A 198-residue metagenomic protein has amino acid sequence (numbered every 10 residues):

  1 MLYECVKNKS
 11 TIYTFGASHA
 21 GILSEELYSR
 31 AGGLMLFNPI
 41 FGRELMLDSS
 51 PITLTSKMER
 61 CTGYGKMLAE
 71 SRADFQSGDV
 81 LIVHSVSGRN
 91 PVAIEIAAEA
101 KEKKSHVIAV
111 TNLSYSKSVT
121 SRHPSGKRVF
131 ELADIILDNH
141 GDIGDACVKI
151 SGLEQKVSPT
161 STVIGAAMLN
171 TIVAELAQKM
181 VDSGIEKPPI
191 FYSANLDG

Functional and structural regions predicted by a protein language model:
M1-N8: A short, well-structured juxtamembrane/interface segment
K7, Y13-V173: Glycine-rich phosphate-binding loops that contact phosphosugars or nucleotide phosphates
D145-K149, Q178-G198: Internal, active-site/partner-interface "lid" segment
